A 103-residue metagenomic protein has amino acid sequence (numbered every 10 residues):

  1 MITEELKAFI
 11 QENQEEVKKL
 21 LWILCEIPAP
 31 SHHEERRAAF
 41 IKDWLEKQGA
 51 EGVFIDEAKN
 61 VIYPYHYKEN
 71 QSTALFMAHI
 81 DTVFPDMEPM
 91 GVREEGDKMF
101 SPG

Functional and structural regions predicted by a protein language model:
M1-H32: N-terminal capping segment at the start of a domain
F9-I10, A38, Q48, M77-H79: Sparse, context-dependent recognition of short Cys/His-centered cofactor- or disulfide-binding micro-motifs
L20-I23, A29-S72: A non-catalytic alpha/beta surface segment that caps or lines the substrate-entry region of metallo-dependent hydrolase
Q71-G103: Active-site metal-coordination/substrate-binding segment of hydrolases, especially metallo-dependent peptidases
